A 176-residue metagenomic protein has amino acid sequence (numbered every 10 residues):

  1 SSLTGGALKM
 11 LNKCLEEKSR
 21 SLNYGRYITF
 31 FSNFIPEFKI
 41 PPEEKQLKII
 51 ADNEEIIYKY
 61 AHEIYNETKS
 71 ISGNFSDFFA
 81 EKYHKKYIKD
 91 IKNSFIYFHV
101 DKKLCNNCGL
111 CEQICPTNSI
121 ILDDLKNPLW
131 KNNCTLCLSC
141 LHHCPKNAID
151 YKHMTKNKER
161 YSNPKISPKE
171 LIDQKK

Functional and structural regions predicted by a protein language model:
S1-I88, F95, M154-E159, K165 (+1 more regions): FMN-binding flavodoxin-like domain, especially the glycine-rich phosphate-binding loop
G6-A7, N107, K126, L136: Residue-level preference for nonpolar/small residues embedded in alpha-helices
I49, D90, H99-V100, L129: A generic structural signal for short
I49, N106-N107: Short, contiguous, pocket-lining structural segments that sit at or immediately flank catalytic/ligand-binding sites
F75-I96, N107-D124: Short, charged low-complexity linear segments at domain edges
V100, L110-L129, S139-K156: Iron-sulfur cluster-binding cysteine motifs and their immediate structural context in ferredoxin-like electron-transfer
K102-K103, N132: Short, well-ordered coil/turn residues that connect adjacent beta-strands
W130-P145, E159-Q174: Short microdomains enriched in Cys/His and/or Lys/Arg
